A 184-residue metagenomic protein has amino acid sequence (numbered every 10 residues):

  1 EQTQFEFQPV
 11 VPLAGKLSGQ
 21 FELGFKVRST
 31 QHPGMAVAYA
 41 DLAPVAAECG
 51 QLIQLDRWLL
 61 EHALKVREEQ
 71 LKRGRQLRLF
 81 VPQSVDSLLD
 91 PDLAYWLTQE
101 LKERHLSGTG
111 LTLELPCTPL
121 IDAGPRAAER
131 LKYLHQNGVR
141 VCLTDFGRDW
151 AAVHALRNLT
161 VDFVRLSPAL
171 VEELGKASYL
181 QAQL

Functional and structural regions predicted by a protein language model:
E1-V45, L143: Active-site core of bacterial EAL-family cyclic-dinucleotide phosphodiesterase domains
Q2, G50-Q51: Catalytic-site/binding-pocket detector for metal-dependent nucleotidyl cyclases and the c-di-GMP signaling machinery
F5, G19-F25, I53, L79-V81 (+3 more regions): Hydrophobic faces of well-ordered beta-strands that scaffold small-molecule active sites in alpha/beta enzyme cores
A38, D92-A94, A123-A127, A152 (+1 more regions): Residues at alpha-helix caps and immediate loop-helix transition turns in enzyme cores, especially N- and C-cap
D41, V45, H62, P82-Q83 (+3 more regions): Cyclic nucleotide signaling catalytic output domains
Q51-R126: Catalytic core of bacterial c-di-GMP phosphodiesterases, primarily the EAL and HD-GYP domains, capturing alpha-helical
L55-W58, L180-L184: Conserved acetyl-CoA-binding loop-helix of GNAT-fold acetyltransferases
E100-L174: The catalytic core of metal-dependent phosphodiesterases that act on cyclic dinucleotides
